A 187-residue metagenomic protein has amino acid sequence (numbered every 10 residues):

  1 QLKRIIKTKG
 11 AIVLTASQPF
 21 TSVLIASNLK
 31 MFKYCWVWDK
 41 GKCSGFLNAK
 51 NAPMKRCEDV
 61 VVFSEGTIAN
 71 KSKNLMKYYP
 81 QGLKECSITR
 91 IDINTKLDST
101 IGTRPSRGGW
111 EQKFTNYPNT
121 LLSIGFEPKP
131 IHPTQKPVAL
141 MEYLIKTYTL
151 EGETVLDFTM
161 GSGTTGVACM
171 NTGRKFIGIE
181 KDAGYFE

Functional and structural regions predicted by a protein language model:
Q1-F186: Core catalytic lobe of class I
